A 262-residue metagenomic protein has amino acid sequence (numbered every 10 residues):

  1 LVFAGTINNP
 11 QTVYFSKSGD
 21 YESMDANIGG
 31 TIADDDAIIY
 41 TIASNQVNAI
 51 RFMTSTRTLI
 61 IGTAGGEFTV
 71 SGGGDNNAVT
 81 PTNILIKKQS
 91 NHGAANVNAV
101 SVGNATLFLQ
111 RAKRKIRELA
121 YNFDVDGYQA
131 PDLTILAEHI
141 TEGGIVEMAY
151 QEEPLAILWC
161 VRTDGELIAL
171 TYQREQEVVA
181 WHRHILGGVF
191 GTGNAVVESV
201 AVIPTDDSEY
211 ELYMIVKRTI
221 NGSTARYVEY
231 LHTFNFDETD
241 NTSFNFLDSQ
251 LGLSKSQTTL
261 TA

Functional and structural regions predicted by a protein language model:
L1-A33, G65-S71, T82-E118: Carboxylate/His-rich catalytic cores and anion/metal-binding grooves
L1-A4, T58-G62, F108-L109, W159-V161 (+1 more regions): Conserved beta-strand element within WD40/beta-propeller blades
V2-T6, V47-S55: Beta-strand-rich domains and repeat architectures in extracellular enzymes and scaffolds, especially beta-propellers
P10, I38, N45-N48, F68 (+4 more regions): Beta-sheet repeat architectures centered on beta-propellers
M24-S44, T56-L59: Core mixed alpha/beta domains of very large multi-subunit molecular machines
T54, T58, G66-T69: Extracellular attachment fibers and their assembly/anchoring modules in secreted or virion-surface proteins
T63, S71-G72, R162-T163: Short acidic-glycine loop/turn motifs at beta-strand connectors
N76-N77, I84: Core alpha/beta structural scaffold of self-assembling particle/tube/pore-forming proteins
